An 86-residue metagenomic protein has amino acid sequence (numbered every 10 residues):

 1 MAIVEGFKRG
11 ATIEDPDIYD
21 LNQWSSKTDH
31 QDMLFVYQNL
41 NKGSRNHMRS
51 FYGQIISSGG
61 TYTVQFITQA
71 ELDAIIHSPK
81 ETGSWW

Functional and structural regions predicted by a protein language model:
M1-W86: Non-heme di-metal
